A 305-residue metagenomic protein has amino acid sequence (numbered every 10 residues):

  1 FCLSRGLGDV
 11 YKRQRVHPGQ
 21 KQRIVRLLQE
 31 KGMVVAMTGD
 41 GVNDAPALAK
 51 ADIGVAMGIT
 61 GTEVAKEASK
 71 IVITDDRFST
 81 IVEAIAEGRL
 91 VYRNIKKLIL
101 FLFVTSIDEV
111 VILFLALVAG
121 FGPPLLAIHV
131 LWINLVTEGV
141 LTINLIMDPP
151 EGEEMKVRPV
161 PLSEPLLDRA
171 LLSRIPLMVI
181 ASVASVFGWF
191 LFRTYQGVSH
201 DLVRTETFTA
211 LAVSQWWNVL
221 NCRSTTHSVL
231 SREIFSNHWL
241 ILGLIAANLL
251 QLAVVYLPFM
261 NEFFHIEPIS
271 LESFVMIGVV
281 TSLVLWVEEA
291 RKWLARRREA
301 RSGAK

Functional and structural regions predicted by a protein language model:
F1-Y11: Single conserved hydrophobic/aromatic residue that forms the stacking wall/gate of nucleotide- or nucleobase-binding
K12-G19, V55, D75-D76, T105 (+1 more regions): Conserved beta-strand/loop elements of the cytosolic catalytic core of P-type E1-E2 ATPases, chiefly in the P-domain
H17, D40, A65: Active-site glycine-centered loops adjacent to acidic/histidine catalytic or metal-binding residues that shape
V25-G41: Conserved Lys-Pro-Asp/Glu-containing loop-to-beta segment of HAD-superfamily phosphomonoesterases, centered on
T38, T74, V136: Generic enzyme active-site microenvironment
N43-S106, M147, E151-M155: Mg2+-dependent phosphoryl-transfer enzymes with acidic/Ser/Thr/Gly-rich catalytic loops
A84-K305: C-terminal transmembrane helices and immediately adjacent loops/tails of multi-pass membrane transport proteins
